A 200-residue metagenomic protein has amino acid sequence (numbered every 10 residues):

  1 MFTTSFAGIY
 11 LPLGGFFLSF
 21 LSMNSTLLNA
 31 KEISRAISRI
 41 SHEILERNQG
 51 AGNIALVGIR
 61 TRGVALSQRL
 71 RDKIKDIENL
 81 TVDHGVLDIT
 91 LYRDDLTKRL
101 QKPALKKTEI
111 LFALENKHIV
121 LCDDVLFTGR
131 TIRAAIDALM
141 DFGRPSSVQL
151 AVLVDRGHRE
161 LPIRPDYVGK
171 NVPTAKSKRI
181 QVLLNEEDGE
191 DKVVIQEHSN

Functional and structural regions predicted by a protein language model:
F2-N200: PRPP-associated nucleotide enzymes
